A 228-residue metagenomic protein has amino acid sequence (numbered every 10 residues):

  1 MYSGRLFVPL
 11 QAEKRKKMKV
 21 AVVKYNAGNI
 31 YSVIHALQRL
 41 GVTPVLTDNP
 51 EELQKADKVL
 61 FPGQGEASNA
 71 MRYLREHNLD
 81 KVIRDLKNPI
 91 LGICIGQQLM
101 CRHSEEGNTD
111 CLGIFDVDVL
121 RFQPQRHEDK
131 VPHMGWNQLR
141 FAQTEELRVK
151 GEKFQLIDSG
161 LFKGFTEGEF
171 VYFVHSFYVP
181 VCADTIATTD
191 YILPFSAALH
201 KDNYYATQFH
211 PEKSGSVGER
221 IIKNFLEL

Functional and structural regions predicted by a protein language model:
M18-A21: Extreme N-terminal starter segment of soluble prokaryotic enzymes
V23-Y25: Short hydrophobic segments within beta-strands
P44-K55: Short acidic low-complexity segments
L60-P62: Structural motif
G65-N137: Cysteine-nucleophile active-site neighborhood
D85, D118-L228: Amide-donor transfer/coupling interface in amidating biosynthetic enzymes
